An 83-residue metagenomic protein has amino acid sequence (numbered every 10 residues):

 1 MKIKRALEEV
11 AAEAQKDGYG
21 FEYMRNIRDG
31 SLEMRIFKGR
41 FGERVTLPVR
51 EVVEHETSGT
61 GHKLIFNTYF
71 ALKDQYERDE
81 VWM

Functional and structural regions predicted by a protein language model:
M1-M24, V53-M83: Negatively charged, low-complexity tracts enriched in Asp/Glu with abundant Ser/Thr
R25-K63: Acidic, low-complexity, intrinsically disordered interaction modules
